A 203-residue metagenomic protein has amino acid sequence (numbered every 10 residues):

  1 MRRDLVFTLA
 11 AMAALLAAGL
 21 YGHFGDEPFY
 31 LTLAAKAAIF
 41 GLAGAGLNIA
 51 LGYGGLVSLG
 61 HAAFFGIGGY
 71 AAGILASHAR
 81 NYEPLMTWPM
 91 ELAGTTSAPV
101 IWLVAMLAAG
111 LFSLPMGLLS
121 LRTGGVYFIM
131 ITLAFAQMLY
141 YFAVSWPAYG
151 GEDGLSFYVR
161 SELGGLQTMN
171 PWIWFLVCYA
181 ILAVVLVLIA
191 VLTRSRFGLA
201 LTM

Functional and structural regions predicted by a protein language model:
M1-M203: Transmembrane alpha-helices and adjacent helix-loop boundaries
